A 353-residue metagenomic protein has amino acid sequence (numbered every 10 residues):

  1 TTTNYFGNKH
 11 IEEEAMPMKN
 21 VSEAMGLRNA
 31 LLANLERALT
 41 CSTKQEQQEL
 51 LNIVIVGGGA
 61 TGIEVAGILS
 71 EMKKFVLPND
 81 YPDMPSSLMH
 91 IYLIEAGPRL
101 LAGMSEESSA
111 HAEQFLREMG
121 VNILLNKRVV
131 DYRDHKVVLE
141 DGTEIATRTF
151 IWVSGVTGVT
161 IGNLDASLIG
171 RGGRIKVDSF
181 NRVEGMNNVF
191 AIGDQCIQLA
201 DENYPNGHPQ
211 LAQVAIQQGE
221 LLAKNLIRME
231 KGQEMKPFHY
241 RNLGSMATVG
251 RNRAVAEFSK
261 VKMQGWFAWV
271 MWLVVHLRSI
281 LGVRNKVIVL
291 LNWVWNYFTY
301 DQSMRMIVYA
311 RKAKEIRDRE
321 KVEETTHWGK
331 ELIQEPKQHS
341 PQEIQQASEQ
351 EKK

Functional and structural regions predicted by a protein language model:
T1-T3, A66, V156-G158: Short glycine-rich anion-binding loops that position phosphate/pyrophosphate groups of nucleotides and phosphorylated
N4-T61, S70-F75: Glycine-rich dinucleotide-binding loop and its adjacent helix/turn
G7-I11, G67-I68, S105-E106, G162-A166 (+1 more regions): Short amphipathic alpha-helical segments
E14-T43, H135-K136, E144-Q217: FAD-site-proximal beta/loop scaffold in flavoenzymes
Q47-M104, H111, N122-L124, P209-R228 (+2 more regions): Rossmann-like dinucleotide-binding core of oxidoreductases
S70-S179, V183-G185, M235: A Rossmann-like FAD-binding core segment of flavoenzymes
Q218, A223-K353: C-terminal, flexible cofactor-proximal segment of oxidoreductases
